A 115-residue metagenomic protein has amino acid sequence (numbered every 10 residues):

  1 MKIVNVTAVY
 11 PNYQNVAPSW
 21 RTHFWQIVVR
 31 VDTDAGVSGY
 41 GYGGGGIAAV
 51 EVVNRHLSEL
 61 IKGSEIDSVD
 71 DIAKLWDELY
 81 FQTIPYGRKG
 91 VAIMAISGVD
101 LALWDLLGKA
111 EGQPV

Functional and structural regions predicted by a protein language model:
M1-G44: Structured beta-strand/loop patches that form or line metal/cofactor-binding pockets in enzymes
D32-A110: Metal- or metallocofactor-binding catalytic centers and their adjacent structured scaffolds across diverse enzyme
G112-V115: Short, intrinsically disordered, charge-balanced linker/junction segments flanking boundaries in proteins
